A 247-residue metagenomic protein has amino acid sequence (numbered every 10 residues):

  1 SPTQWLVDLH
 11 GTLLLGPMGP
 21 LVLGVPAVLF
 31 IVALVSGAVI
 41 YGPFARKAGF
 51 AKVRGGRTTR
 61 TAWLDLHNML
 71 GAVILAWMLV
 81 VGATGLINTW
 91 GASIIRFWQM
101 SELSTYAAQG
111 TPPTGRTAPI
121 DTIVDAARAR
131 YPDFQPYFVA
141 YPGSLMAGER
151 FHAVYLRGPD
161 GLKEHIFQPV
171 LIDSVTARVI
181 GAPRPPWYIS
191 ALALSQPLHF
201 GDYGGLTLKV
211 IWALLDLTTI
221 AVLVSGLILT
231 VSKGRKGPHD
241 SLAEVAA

Functional and structural regions predicted by a protein language model:
S1-A247: Conserved histidines in hydrophobic membrane contexts and catalytic metal-binding motifs
